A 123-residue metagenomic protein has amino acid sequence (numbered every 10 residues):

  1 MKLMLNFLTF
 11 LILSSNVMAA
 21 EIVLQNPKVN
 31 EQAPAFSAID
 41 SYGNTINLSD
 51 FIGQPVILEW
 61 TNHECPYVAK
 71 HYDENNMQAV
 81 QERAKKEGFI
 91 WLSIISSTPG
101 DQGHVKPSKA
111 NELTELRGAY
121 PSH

Functional and structural regions predicted by a protein language model:
K2-F10: Sec-dependent signal peptide recognition, specifically the positively charged N-region followed immediately by
S14-S15: N-terminal signal peptide c-region/cleavage motif recognized by signal peptidases
A20-L48: N-terminal "domain-start" segment that seeds a small globular fold
K28, D40, S49-I52, A69-Y72 (+1 more regions): Extracytoplasmic/periplasmic, Sec-exported soluble proteins
N44-I46, H63, N76-M77: N-terminal post-signal-peptidase region of extra-cytosolic proteins
S49-K70, W91: Short active-site neighborhood of thiol/selenol oxidoreductases, capturing the structured segment around
A69-A119: Structural microenvironment flanking redox-active thiols in thiol-disulfide oxidoreductases
S122-H123: Short acidic-hydrophobic, aromatic-tinged amphipathic segments that line or gate anion-handling sites
